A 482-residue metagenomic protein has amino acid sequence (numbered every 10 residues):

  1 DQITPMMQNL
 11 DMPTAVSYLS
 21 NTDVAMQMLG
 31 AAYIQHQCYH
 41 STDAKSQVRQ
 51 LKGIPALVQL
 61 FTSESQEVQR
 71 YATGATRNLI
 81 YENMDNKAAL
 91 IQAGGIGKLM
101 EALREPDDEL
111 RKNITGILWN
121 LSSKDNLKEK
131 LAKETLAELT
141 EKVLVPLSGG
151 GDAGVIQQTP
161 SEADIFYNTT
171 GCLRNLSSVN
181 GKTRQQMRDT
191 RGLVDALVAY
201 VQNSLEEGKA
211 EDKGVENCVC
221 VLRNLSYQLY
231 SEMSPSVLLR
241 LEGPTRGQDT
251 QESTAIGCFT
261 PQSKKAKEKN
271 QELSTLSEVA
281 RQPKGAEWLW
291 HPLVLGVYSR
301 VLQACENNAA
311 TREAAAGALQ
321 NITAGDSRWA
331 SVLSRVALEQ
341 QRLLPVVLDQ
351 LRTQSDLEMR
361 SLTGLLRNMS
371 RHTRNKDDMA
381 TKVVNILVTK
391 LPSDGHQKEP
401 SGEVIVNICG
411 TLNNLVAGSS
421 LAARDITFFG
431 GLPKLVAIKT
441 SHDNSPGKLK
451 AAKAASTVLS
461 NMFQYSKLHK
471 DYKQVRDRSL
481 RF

Functional and structural regions predicted by a protein language model:
D1-S41, Q50-L51, S274-R300, K473-F482: N-terminal "cap/leader" segments of large eukaryotic alpha-helical scaffolds
T14-V16, A56-V58, K98-M100, E138-V143 (+6 more regions): Buried hydrophobic core positions in alpha-solenoid tandem helical repeats
Y18-L19, V48-R49, L60, I91 (+1 more regions): Short C-terminal beta-strands that terminate individual repeats in beta-propeller domains, predominantly WD40 blades
D23-Q35, S65-I80, Q92-A93, R104-S123 (+12 more regions): Alpha-helical solenoid repeats of the armadillo/HEAT superfamily in eukaryotic scaffolding/adaptor proteins
E141, T159, L239-T254: Intrinsically disordered, low-complexity cytosolic loops and termini enriched in serine/threonine/proline
Q248, E252-G257, K267-T275, P283-P292: A surface-exposed beta-alpha-beta supersecondary segment
